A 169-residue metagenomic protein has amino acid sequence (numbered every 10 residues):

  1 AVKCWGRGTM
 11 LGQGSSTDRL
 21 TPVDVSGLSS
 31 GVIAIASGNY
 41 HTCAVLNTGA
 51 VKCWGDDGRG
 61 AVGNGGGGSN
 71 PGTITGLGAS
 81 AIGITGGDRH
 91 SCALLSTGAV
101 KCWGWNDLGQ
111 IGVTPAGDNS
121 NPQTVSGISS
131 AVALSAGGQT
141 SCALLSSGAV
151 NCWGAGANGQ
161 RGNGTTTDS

Functional and structural regions predicted by a protein language model:
K3-T21, W54-G72, W103-N121, W153-S169: Short glycine/serine- and acidic-residue-enriched loop/turn motifs that recur at repeat junctions
C4, H41-A44, C53, H90-A93 (+3 more regions): Conserved core positions of repeat-based scaffolds
V23-S26, G72-T75, Q123-S126: Beta-propeller fold detector
D24, A34-S37, V45, G86 (+4 more regions): Residue-level recognition of a conserved intra-blade site in WD40 beta-propeller repeats
S29-V32, G78-A81, G117-D118, I128-A131 (+1 more regions): Short coil/turn segments at the loop-to-beta-strand junctions that recur within blades of beta-propeller repeat folds
A34, N47-A50, G83, S96-A99 (+2 more regions): Tandem repeat domain/solenoid detector
N39-Y40, G49, D88-R89, G98 (+2 more regions): Short coil/turn segments that connect the beta-strands within blades of beta-propeller domains
